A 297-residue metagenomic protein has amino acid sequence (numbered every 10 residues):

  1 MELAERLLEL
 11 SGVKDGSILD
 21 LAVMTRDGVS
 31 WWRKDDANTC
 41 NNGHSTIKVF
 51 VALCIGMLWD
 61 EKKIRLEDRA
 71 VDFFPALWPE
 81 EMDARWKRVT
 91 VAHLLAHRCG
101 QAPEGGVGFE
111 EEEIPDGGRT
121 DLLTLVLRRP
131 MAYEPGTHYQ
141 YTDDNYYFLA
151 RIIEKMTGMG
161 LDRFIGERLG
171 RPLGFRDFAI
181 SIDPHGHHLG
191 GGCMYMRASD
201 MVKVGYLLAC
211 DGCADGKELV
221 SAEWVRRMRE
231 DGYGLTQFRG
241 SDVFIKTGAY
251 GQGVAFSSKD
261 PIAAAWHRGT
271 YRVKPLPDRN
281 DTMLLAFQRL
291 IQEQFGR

Functional and structural regions predicted by a protein language model:
E2-A37, V254-A255, P261-A265: A short, well-structured edge-of-sheet supersecondary motif
G16-L21, T25-H44, G56-R98, T124-V126: Active-site-adjacent loops and short helices of periplasmic peptidoglycan-processing enzymes
S30-R33, A37-T39, G108-C193: Catalytic-site signature segments of enzymes, centered on catalytic residues
N42-E67, L149-I153, V204, P261: Active-site SXXK
E61-Q101, M156-M196: Active-site helix/loop module of the DD-peptidase/beta-lactamase fold, centered on the serine-lysine SxxK catalytic
F148-I152, G192-C213, Q252-G269: Active-site-proximal alpha-helical segments within enzyme catalytic domains
S221-K274, D281: Active-site Gly/Thr loop motif
P275-R297: Short, gly/Ser/Thr-rich active-site loops of penicillin-recognizing serine hydrolases
